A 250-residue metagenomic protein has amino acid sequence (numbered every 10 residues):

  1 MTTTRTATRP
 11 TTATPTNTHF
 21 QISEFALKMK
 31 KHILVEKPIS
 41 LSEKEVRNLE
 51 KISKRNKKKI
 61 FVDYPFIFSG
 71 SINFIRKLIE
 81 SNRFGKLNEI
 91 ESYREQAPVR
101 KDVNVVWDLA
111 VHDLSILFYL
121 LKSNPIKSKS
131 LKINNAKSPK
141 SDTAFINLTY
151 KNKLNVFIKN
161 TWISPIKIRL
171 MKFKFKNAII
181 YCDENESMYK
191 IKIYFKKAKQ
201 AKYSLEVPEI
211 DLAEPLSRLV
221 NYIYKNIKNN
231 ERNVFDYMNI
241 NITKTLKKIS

Functional and structural regions predicted by a protein language model:
M1, A7-I52: Beta-loop-alpha module in the N-terminal Rossmann-like domain of NAD(P)-dependent dehydrogenases, especially those
P10-T11, K59, K151, N221-S250: C-terminal helix-rich "cap/oligomerization" subdomain common to oxidoreductases
N17, S40-P98: A contiguous active-site-proximal alpha/beta segment in oxidoreductase catalytic domains
Q21, N48, G70, F74-L78 (+5 more regions): Alpha-helical elements of Rossmann-like donor-binding domains used by nucleotide-donor carbohydrate transfer enzymes
M29-K31, N56-K59, L154: A short helix->loop->beta-strand "cap" motif at the edges of active sites that frequently abuts
V35-E36, I60-V62, C182: Hydrophobic residues in well-ordered beta-strands that form the structural core
P65, K174-F235: C-terminal glycine/acidic-rich active-site capping loop/insertion
V111-M188, L219-N230: Contiguous beta-strand/loop segments that form the cofactor/metal-binding neighborhood of enzyme cores
